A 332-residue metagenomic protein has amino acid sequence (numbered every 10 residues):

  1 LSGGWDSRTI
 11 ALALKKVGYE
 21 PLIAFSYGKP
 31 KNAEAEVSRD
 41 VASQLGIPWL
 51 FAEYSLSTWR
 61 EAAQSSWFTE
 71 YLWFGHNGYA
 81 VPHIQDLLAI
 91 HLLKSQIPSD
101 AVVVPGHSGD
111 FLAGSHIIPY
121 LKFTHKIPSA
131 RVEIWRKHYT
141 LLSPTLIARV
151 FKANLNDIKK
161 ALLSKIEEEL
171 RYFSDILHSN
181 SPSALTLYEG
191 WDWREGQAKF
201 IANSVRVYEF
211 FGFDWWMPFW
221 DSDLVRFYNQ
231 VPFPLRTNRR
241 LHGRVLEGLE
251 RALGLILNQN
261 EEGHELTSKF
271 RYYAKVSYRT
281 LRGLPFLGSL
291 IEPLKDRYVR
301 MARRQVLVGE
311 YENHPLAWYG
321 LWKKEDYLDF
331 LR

Functional and structural regions predicted by a protein language model:
L1-P21: A phosphate-binding catalytic loop at a beta-strand-loop-alpha-helix junction that coordinates phosphoryl groups
W5-S7, P30-N32, L56-W59, S108-L112 (+4 more regions): Short, solvent-exposed loop/turn segments at secondary-structure junctions
K16-V17, V41, S66-T69, G114-R131 (+2 more regions): Short secondary-structure boundary/capping segments
I23-Y27: Short internal beta-strands
A35, R39-W73, L112, Y172-D175: A conserved beta-strand->alpha-helix junction
W73-V81: The substrate-binding groove and active-site-proximal loops of carbohydrate-active enzymes, especially glycoside
I90-K160, G212-W220: Active-site adenylate/phosphate-handling loop in enzymes that bind or generate adenylated species
P98, R149-R332: Adenosyl-5′-phosphate
